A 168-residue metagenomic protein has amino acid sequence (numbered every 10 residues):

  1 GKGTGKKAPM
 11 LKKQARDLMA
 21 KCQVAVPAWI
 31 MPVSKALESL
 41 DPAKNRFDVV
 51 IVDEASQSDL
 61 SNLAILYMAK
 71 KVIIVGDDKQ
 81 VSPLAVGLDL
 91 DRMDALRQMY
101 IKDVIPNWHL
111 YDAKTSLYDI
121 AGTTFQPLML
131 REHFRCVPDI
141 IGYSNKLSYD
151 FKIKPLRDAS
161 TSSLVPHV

Functional and structural regions predicted by a protein language model:
G1-R46: Conserved helicase NTPase catalytic core signature
K21, S34-R46, S56-V168: Conserved helicase motor core of SF1/SF2 NTP-dependent helicases
V50-I51: Hydrophobic beta-strand segment of the Class I
